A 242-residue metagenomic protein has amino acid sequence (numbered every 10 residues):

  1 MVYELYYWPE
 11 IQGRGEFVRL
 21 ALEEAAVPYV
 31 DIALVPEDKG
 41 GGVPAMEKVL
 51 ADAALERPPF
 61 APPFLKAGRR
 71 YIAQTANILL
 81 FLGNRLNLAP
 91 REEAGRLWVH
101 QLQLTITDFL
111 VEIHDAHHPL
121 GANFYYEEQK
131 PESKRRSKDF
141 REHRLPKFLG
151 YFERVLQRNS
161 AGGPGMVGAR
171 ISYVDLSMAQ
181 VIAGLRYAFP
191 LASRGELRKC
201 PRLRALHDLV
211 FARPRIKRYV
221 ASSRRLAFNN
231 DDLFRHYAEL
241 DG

Functional and structural regions predicted by a protein language model:
M1-R136, Y237-D241: GST-like domain detector, emphasizing the conserved glutathione-binding G-site in the N-terminal thioredoxin-like
N77, R202, R215: Residue-level recognition of oxygen-bearing side chains
A94, Q101-A212: GST-like fold's C-terminal all-alpha helical module
K217-R218, S222: C-terminal anion-handling pockets and recognition modules
R224-G242: C-terminal helix/juxtamembrane-tail motif
